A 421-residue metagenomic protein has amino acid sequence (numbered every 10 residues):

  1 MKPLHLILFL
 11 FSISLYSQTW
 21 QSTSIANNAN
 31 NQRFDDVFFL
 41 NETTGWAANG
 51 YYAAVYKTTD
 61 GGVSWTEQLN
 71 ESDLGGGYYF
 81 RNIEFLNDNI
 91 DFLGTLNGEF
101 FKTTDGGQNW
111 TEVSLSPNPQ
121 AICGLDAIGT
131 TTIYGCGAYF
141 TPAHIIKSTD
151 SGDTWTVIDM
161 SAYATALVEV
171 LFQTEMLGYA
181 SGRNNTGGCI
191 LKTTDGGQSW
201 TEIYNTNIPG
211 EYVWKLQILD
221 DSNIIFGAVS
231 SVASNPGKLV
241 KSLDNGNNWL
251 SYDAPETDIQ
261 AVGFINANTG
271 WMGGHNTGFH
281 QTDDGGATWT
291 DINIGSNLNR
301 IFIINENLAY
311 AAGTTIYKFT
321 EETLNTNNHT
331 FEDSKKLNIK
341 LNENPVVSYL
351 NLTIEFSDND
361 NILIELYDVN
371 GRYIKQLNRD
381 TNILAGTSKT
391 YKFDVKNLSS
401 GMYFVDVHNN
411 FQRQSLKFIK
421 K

Functional and structural regions predicted by a protein language model:
M1-T19, T326: Bacterial Sec-dependent N-terminal signal peptides
Q18-A26, Y56-S72, G98-S114, H144-D159 (+4 more regions): Asp-box/BNR beta-propeller loop motif
Q18-L40: An edge-strand/N-cap motif at the start of beta-rich repeat modules
R33-D36, Y78-I83, Q120-D126, T165-L171 (+3 more regions): Repeated scaffold domains used in trafficking and secretory/extracellular systems, primarily beta-propellers
N49, T95, C136-A138, S181-R183 (+3 more regions): Recurrent small/Gly-Pro-centered beta-turn motifs in extracellular repeat architectures
Y52-A53, Y139-P142, N184-G187, S230-S234 (+1 more regions): Short glycine/acidic-enriched loop and turn motifs that connect beta-strands
N297-L324: Blade-level signature of beta-propeller repeat domains, shared across WD40, Kelch, NHL, RCC1 and BNR/Asp-box propellers
T330-K421: C-terminal outer-membrane/trafficking sorting elements
